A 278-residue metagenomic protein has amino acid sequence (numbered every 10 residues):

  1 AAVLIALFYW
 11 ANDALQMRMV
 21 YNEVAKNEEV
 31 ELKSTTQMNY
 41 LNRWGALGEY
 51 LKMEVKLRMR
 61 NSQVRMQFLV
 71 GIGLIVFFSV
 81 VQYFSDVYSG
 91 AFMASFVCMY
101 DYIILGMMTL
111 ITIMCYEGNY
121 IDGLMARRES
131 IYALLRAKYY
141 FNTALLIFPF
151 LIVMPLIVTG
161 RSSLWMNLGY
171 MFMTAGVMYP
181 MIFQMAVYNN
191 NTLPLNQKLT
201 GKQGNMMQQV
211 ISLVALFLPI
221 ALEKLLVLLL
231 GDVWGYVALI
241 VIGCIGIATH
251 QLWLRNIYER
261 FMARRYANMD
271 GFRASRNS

Functional and structural regions predicted by a protein language model:
A1-G118, I131-S278: Hydrophobic alpha-helical transmembrane segments of membrane proteins
I121: A glycine- and small/hydrophobic-rich beta-loop-beta segment that serves as a flexible "lid/hinge" or phosphate-binding
M125-S130: Short helix-to-coil transition segments within interhelical loops that connect adjacent transmembrane helices
